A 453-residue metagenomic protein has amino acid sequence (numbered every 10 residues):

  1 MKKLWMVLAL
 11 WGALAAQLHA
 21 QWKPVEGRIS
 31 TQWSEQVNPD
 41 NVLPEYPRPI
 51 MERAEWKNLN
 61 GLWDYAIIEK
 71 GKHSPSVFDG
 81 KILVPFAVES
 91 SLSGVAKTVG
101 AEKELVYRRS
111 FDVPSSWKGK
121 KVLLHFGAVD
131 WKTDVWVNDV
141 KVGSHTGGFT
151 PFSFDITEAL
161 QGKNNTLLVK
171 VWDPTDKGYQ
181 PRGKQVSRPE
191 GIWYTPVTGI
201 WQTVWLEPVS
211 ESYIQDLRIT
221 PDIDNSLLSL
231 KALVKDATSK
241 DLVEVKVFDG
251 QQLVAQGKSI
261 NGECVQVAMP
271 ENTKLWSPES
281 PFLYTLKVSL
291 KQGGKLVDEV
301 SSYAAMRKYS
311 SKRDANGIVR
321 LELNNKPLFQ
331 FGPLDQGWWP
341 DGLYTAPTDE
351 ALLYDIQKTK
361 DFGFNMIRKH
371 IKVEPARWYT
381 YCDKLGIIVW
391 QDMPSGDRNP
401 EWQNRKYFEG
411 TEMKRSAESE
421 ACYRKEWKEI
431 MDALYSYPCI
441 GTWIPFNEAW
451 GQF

Functional and structural regions predicted by a protein language model:
M1-Q21: Bacterial Sec-dependent N-terminal signal peptides
Q21-H125, P181-W193, V197-I200, S210 (+1 more regions): Extended carbohydrate-recognition surfaces in non-catalytic/accessory domains of CAZymes and lectin-like proteins
D64-I68, K97-T98, E102-Y213, A237 (+4 more regions): Accessory beta-strand-rich segments of carbohydrate-active enzymes
V135-V137, L227-S259, V265-A268, L286-V288: Beta-strand-rich binding/interaction modules
W136-V142, F248-G250, G293, N324-N325: Short strand-turn-strand beta-turns centered on an Asx-Gly dipeptide
F149-E158, T166, K170, D176-S187 (+2 more regions): Active-site mouth of glycoside hydrolases
E207, Y303-Y309: Short beta-strand edge segments in extracellular beta-sheet folds
P208-T238, A315-R320: Surface beta-strand/loop "capping" patches
